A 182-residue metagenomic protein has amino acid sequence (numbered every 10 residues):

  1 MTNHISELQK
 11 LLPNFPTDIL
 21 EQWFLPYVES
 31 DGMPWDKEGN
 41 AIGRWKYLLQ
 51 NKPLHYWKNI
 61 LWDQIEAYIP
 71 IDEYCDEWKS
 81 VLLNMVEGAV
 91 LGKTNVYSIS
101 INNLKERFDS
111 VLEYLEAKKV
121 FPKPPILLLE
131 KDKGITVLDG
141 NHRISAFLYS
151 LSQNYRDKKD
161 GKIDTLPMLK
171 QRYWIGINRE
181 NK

Functional and structural regions predicted by a protein language model:
M1, I126-G134, W174-N181: Short, flexible beta-strand-to-coil junctions
M1-V28: Intrinsically disordered, low-structural-confidence terminal and linker regions
S6, N14, P26, N40-I42 (+2 more regions): Short alpha-helix boundary/capping and kink motifs at helix termini
W35, I69, Y74, V90 (+2 more regions): Generic alpha-helix signal with a bias toward terminal, lower-confidence helices and secondary-structure junctions
G134-Y149: A sequence-level detector for short glycine-anchored, His/Arg-bearing signature motifs that mark catalytic or binding
S145-K182: Phosphate/pyrophosphate-binding active-site loops
